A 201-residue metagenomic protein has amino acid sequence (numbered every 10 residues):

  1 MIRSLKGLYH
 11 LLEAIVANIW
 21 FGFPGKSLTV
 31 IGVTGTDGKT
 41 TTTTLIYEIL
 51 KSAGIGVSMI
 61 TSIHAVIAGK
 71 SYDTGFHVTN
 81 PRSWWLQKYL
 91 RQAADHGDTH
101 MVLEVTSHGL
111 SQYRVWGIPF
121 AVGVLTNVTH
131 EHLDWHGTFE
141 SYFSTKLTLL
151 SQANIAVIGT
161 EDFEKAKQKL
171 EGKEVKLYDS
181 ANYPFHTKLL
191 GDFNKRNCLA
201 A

Functional and structural regions predicted by a protein language model:
M1-G32, T41-I55, D179-H186, F193-K195: Short, basic phosphate-binding NTP loop
L12-A17, P81-W84, L103-H108, T138-S141 (+1 more regions): Short gly/ser/thr-rich secondary-structure transition/capping motifs
S27-L28, D95-T99, F120-A200: Acidic, Mg2+-coordinating active-site environments of NTP-dependent enzymes
V33, I60, L86, E104 (+4 more regions): Residue-level signal for inorganic ion chemistry
T43-Y47, L90, A201: A generic structural signal for short, well-ordered alpha-helical segments in conserved domains
G54-A68, T106: Short beta-strand-centered segment that lines the nucleotide-binding/catalytic pocket of NTP-utilizing
Y72-T106: Conserved nucleotide-sensing/catalytic segment adjacent to the nucleotide-binding pocket in NTP-handling enzymes
H108-W116: Conserved helix/coil segment N-terminal to the catalytic DExD/H
